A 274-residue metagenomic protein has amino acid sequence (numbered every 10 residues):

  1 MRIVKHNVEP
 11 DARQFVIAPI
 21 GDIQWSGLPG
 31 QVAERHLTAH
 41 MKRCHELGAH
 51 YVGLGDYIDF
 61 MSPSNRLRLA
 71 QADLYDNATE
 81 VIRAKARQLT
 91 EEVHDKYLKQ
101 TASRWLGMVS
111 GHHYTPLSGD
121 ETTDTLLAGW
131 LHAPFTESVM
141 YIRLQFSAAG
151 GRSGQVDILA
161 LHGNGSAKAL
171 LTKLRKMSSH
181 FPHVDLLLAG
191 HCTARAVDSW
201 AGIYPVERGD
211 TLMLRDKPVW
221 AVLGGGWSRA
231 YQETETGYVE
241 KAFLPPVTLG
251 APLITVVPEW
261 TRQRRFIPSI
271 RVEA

Functional and structural regions predicted by a protein language model:
M1-E91: N-terminal active-site segment of His-dependent metallophosphoesterases
K5-A18, I142-L159, D216-V219: Beta-strand-turn-beta hairpins that frame and shape the catalytic cleft of phosphate-ester-processing enzymes
D22, D56, H94, G111 (+3 more regions): Divalent metal-coordination and catalytic microenvironments
L28-G30, M61-R66, L117-T123, A169-K173 (+1 more regions): A short acidic (Asp/Glu
A49-Y51, R104-L106, D185: Conserved acidic residues
G53, D157-I158, N164-W260: Conserved beta-sheet core of the metallophosphoesterase superfamily
Y57-E137: Active-site neighborhood of divalent metal-dependent phosphoester bond hydrolases
Q71-Y75, A242-F243, T248, E259-A274: C-terminal accessory extensions appended to soluble enzyme cores
